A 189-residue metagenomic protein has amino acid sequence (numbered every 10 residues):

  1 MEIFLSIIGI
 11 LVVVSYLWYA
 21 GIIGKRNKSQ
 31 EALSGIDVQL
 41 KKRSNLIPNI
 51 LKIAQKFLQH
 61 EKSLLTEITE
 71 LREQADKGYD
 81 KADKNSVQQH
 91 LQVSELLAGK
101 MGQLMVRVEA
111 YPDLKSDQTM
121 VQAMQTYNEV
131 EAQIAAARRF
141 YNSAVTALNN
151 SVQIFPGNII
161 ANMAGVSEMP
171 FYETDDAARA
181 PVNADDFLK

Functional and structural regions predicted by a protein language model:
M1-K189: A helix-centric hydrophobic-segment signal that preferentially recognizes long, alpha-helical stretches used
